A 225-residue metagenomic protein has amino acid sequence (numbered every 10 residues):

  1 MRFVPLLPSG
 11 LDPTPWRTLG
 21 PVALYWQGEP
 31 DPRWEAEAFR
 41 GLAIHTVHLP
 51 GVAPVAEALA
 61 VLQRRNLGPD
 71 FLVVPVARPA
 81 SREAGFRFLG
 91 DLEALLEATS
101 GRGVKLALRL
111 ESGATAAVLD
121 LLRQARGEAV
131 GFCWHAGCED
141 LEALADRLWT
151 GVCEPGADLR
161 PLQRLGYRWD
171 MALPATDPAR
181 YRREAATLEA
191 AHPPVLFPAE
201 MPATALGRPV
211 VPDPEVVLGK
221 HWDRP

Functional and structural regions predicted by a protein language model:
M1-V4: Extreme N-terminal starter segment of soluble prokaryotic enzymes
L7-L11, G28-P30, V52, E111-A114 (+2 more regions): Short beta->alpha connector loops
S9-P30, V61-L72, R147-G151: Catalytic domains of carbohydrate-active enzymes, especially glycoside hydrolases
P13-T14, P30-R40, A56-N66, D120 (+2 more regions): Short amphipathic alpha-helices and their capping/turn segments at secondary-structure boundaries
V22-L24, I44-V47, H135, D146-G156: Non-cysteine beta-strand/loop elements that form the S-adenosyl-L-methionine
A23-G41, T46, V76-R82: Glycine-rich, proline-tolerant flexible connector loops at the mouths of alpha/beta enzymes
L49-A143, G166-R168, A175-R224: Active-site acidic/histidine proton-transfer and metal-coordination neighborhood in alpha/beta enzyme cores
D140-P174: Glycoside hydrolase catalytic-domain groove-lining segments
